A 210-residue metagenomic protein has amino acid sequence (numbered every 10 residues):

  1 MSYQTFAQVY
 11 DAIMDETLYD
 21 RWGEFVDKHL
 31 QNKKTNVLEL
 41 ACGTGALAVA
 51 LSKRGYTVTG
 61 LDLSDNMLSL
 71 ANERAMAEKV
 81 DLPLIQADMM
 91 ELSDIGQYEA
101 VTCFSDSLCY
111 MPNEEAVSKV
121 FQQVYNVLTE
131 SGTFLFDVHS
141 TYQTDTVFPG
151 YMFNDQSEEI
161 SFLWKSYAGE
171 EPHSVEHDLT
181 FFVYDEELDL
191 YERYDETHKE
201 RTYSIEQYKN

Functional and structural regions predicted by a protein language model:
M1-T35: Conserved class I S-adenosyl-L-methionine
A41-G45: Class I SAM-dependent methyltransferase "Motif I" SAM/SAH-binding loop
A46-E91: Class I SAM-dependent methyltransferase SAM/SAH-binding core
E91-A100: A short acidic, Gly/Pro-enriched loop at the edge of an enzyme's catalytic core that lines a small-molecule cofactor
E99-E115: A short SAM/SAH-binding and catalytic strip from SAM-dependent methyltransferases
S118-E130: A short glycine-rich, Lys/Arg-flanked "PGG" loop and its adjoining helix->strand segment in the class I
L135-K209: SAM-dependent methyltransferase
